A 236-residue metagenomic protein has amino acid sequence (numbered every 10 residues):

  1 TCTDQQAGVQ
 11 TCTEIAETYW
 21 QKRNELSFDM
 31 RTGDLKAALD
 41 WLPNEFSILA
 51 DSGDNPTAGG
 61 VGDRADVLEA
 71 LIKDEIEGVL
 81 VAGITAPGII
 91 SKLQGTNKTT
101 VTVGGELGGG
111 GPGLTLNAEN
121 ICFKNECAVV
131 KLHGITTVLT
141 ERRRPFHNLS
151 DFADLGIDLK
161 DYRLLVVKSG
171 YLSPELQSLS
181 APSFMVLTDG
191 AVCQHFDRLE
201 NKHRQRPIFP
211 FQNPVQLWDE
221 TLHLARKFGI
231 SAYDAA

Functional and structural regions predicted by a protein language model:
T1-G134, V138-T140: Hard-cation-handling environments
W20, F123-A236: Extended hydrophobic packing segments that form well-structured cores
